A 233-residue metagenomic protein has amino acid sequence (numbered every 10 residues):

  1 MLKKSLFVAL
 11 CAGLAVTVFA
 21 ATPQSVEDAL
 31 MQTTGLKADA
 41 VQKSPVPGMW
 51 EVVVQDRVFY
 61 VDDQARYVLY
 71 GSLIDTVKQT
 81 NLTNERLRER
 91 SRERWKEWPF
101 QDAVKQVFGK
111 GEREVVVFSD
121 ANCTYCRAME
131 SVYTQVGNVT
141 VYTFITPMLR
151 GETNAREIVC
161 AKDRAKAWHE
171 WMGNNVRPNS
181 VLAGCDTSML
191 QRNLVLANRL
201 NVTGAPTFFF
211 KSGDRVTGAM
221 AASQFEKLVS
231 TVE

Functional and structural regions predicted by a protein language model:
L2-F7, V16-R156, E170-G173, R177-A205 (+1 more regions): Extracytoplasmic thiol/disulfide redox context detector
A12-G13: Repetitive helical segments and hydrophobic/amphipathic motifs
Q55, K211-S212: Short strand-coil-strand connectors
I158-C160: Conserved NTP-binding/hydrolysis module of P-loop NTPases
K162-H169: Conserved, helical-rich catalytic subdomain that frames metal- and/or nucleotide-binding sites in enzyme alpha/beta
T217-G218: Short, exposed beta-strand-loop hairpins at the edges of beta-sheets in extracellular/periplasmic proteins
